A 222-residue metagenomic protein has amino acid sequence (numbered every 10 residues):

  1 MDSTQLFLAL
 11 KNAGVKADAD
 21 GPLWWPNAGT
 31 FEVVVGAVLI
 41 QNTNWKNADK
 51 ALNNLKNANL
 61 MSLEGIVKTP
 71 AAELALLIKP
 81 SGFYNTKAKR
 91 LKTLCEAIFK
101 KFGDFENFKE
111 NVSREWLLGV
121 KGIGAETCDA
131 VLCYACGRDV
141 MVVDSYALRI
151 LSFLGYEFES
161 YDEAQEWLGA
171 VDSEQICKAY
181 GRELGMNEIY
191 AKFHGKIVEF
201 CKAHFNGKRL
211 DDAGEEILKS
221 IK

Functional and structural regions predicted by a protein language model:
D2-K222: Catalytic cores of DNA base-excision repair glycosylases
